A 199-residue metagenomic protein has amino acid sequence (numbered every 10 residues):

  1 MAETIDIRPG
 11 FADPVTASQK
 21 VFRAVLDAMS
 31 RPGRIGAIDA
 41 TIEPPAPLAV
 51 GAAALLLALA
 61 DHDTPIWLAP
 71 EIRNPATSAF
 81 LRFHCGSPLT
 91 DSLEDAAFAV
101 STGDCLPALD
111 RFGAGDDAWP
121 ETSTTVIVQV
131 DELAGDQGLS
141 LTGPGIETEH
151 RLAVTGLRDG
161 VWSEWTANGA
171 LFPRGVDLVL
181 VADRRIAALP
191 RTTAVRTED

Functional and structural regions predicted by a protein language model:
M1-P65, A69-I72, F83, D183-R185 (+1 more regions): N-terminal, charge-rich interaction modules
N74-A188, T193-D199: Internal, well-folded beta-alpha domain core
